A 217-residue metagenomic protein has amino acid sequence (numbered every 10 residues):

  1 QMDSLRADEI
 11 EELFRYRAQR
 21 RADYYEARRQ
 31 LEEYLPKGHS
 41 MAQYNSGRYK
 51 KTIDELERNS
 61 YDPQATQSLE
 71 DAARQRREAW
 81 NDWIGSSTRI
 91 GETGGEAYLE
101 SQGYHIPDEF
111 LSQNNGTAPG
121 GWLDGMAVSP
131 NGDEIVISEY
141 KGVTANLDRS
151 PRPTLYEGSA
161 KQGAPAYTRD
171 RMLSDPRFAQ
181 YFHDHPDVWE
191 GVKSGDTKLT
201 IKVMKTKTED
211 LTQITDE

Functional and structural regions predicted by a protein language model:
Q1-E217: Catalytic toxin/effector domains delivered as secreted proteins or via bacterial secretion systems
